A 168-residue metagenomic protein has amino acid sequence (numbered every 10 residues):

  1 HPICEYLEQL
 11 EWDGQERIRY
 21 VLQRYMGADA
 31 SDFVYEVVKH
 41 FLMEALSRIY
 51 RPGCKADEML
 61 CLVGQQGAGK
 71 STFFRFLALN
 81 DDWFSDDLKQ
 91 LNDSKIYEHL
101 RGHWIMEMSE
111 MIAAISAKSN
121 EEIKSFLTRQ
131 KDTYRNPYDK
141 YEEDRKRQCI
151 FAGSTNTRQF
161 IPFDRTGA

Functional and structural regions predicted by a protein language model:
H1-I105: P-loop NTPase catalytic core of nucleic-acid-dependent motor ATPases
C4, F76, S119-S125: Terminal, non-catalytic protein-protein interaction segments that mediate quaternary/complex assembly
I96-R101, N136-S154: AAA+/SF3 P-loop NTPase mechanochemical coupling elements
W104, I115-S119, A168: Helical "lid/switch" subdomain of P-loop NTPase nucleotide-binding domains
S109-M111, E122: Walker B catalytic acidic pair
I112-A113, N156-F160: Conserved nucleotide-binding/hydrolysis micro-motifs of P-loop NTPases
N120-E143: Conserved catalytic/switch belt of AAA+ P-loop NTPases
I161-A168: A short helix-turn-beta junction within AAA+ P-loop NTPase domains corresponding to the substrate/partner-engaging
